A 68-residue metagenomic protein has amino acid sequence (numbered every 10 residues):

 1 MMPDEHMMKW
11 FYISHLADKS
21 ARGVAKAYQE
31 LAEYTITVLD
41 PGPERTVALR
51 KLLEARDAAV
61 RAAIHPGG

Functional and structural regions predicted by a protein language model:
M1-G23: N-terminal acidic leader/helix
M1-M2, E30, V38: Residue-level signal for the start and early helices of compact helical domains
A17-A25, G42-L49: Amphipathic, non-membrane alpha-helical segments in soluble helical-bundle scaffolds
V24-A32: Hydrophobic faces of stable alpha-helices that mediate helix-helix packing
E33-G68: Short, charge-rich amphipathic interface segments used for partner binding and complex assembly
